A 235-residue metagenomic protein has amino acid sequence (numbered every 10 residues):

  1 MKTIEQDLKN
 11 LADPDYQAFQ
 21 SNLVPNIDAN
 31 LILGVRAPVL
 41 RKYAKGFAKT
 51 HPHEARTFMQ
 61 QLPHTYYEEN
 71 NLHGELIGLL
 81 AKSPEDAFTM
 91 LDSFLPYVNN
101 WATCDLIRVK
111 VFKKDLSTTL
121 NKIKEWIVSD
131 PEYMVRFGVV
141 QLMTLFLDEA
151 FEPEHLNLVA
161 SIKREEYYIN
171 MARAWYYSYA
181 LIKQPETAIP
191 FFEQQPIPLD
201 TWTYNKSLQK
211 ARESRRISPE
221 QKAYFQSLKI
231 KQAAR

Functional and structural regions predicted by a protein language model:
M1-R235: Alpha-helical scaffold domains
